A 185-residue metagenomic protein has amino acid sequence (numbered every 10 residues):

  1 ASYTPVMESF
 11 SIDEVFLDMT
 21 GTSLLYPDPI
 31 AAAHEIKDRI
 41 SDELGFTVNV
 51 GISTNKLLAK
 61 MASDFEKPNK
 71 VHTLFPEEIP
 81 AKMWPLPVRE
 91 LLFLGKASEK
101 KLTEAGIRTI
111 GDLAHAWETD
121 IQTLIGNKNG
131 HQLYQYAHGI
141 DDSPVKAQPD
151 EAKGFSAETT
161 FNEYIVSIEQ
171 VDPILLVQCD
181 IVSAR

Functional and structural regions predicted by a protein language model:
A1-I12, F16, A137: Residues that scaffold, gate, or flank divalent-cation-dependent active/transport sites
S2, A31, E35-R39, I174-V177 (+1 more regions): Long, highly charged amphipathic alpha-helices
F10-E14, S53-K56, D150: Short Gly/Ser/Thr- and Asp/Glu-enriched loop/turn motifs at secondary-structure junctions
L17-K37, G106: Catalytic palm subdomain of template-directed nucleic-acid polymerases, centered on the conserved carboxylate motif
M19, L24-Y26, K56-A62, I121-Q122: Short, well-ordered, mixed-charge alpha-helical segments that flank or form enzyme active sites
D28-R89: Long, highly charged, low-complexity intrinsically disordered interaction regions that mediate electrostatic DNA/RNA
E90, S98-R185: DNA-contacting surface of Y-family translesion DNA polymerases
